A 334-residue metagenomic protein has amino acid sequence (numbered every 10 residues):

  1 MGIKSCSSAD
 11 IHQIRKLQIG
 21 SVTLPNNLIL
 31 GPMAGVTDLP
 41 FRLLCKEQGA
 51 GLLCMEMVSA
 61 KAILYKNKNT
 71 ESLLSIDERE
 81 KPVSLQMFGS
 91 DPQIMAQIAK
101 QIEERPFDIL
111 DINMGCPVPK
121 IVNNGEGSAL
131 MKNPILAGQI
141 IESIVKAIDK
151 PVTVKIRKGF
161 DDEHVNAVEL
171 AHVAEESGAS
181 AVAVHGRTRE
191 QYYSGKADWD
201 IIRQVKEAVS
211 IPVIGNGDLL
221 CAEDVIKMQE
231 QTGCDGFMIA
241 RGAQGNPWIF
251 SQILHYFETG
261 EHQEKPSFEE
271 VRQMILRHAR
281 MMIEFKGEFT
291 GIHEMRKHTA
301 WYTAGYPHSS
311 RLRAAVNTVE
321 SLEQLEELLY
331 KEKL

Functional and structural regions predicted by a protein language model:
M1-K16, G20, L24, L28 (+8 more regions): Alpha/beta catalytic cores of nucleotide-metabolism and tRNA/nucleoside-modifying enzymes
I3-Q18, M33-D108: Glycine-rich, positively charged N-terminal anion/phosphate-binding segment
L17-I29, I63-V83, C116, I121-N124 (+2 more regions): N-terminal small/glycine-rich loop or linker at the start of catalytic domains across soluble metabolic enzymes
L28-P32, L53-M55, V83-M87, L110 (+4 more regions): Hydrophobic faces of well-ordered beta-strands that scaffold small-molecule active sites in alpha/beta enzyme cores
M33, V58-A60, F88-S90, G115-P117 (+4 more regions): Active-site beta-loop-alpha junctions enriched in small/polar residues
L64-N69, V122-G125, V165-N166, S194-A197 (+2 more regions): Short secondary-structure transition/capping segments
A96-E126, I135-I211: Alpha/beta enzyme core
